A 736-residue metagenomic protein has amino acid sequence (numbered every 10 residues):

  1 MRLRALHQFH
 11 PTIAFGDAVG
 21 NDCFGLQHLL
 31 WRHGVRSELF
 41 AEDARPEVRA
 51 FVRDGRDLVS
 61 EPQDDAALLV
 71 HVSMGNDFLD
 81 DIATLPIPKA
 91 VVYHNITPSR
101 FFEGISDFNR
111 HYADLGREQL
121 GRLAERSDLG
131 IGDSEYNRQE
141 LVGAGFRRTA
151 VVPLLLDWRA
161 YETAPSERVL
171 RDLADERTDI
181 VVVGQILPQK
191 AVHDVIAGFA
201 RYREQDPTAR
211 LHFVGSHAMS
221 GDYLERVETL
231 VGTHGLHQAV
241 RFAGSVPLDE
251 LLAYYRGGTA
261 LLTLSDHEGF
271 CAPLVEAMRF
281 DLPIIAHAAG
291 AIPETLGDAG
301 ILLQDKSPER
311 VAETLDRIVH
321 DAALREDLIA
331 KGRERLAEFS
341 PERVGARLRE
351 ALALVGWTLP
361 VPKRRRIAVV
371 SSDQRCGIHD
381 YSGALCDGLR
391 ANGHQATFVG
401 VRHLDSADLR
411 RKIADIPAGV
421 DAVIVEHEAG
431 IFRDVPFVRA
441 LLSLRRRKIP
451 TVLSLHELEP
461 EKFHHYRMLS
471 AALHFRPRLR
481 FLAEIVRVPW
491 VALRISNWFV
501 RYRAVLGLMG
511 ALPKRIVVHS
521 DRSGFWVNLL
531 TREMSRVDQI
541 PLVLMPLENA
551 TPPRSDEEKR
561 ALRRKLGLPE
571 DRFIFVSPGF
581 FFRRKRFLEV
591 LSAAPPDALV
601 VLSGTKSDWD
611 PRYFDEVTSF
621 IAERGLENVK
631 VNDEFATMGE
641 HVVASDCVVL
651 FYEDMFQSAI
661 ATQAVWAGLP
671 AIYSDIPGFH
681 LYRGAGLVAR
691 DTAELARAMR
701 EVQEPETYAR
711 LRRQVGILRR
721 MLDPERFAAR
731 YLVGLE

Functional and structural regions predicted by a protein language model:
N21, L187-R201, E225, D380-A384 (+3 more regions): A conserved mid-protein helix/loop that constitutes part of the nucleotide-sugar donor-binding site
E42-R45, R210-R226, L599-D615, V631: Glycosyltransferase donor-sugar binding loop
R117-T149, W158, R494-V537, L544-P546: A short, active-site helix/loop in glycosyltransferases that binds the activated sugar's phosphate group
L224-D249, F614-F635: Nucleotide-activated donor-binding/catalytic signature segment of Leloir-type glycosyltransferases, i.e., the conserved
A253-G258, F635, E640-S645: Short alpha-helical donor nucleotide-sugar binding micro-motif in glycosyltransferases
D266, Y652-D654: Aromatic "clamp/platform" in nucleotide-sugar-dependent glycosyltransferases that forms part of the donor/acceptor
L274, P283-A286, P670-Y673: Short hydrophobic beta-strand element within catalytic cores of glycosyltransferases and related nucleotide-activated
I301-E309, R317-A322, G684-E694, E701-E706: Conserved acidic donor-binding segment of nucleotide-sugar-dependent glycosyltransferases
